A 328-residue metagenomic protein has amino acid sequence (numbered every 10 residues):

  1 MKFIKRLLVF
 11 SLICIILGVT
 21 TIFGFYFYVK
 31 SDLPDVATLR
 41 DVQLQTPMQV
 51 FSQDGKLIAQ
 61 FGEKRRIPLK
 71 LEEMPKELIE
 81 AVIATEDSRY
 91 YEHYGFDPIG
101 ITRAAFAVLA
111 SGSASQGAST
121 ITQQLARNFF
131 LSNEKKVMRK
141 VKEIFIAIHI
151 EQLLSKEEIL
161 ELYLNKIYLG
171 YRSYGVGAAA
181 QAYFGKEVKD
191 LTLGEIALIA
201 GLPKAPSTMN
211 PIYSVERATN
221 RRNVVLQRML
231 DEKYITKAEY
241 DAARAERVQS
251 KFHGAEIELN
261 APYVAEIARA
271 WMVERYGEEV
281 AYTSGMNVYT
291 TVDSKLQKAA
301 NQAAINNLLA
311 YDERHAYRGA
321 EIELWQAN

Functional and structural regions predicted by a protein language model:
M1-F51, R89, V108-L109, Y311: N-terminal type II signal-anchor transmembrane helix that functions as the membrane-insertion/stop-transfer segment
M1-I4, L8, P98, T102 (+3 more regions): Structural motif marking the loop-to-transmembrane transition
Y28-A81: Terminal hydrophobic membrane-targeting helix
K56-R66, I99-A104, R139-K140: N-terminal periplasmic "start-of-domain" segments of outer-membrane beta-barrel proteins
L57, S88-E92, A310: Short beta-strands and strand-coil junctions in structured, solvent-facing domains, enriched
I58-Q60, Y91, S207-N210: Short small-residue beta-strand/loop micro-motif enriched in glycine and branched aliphatics
K70-I121, Y174-A179, F184: Flexible, acidic/glycine-enriched loop-and-adjacent beta/alpha segments that face the extracytoplasmic/periplasmic side
S113-N328: Non-catalytic, structured segments within soluble enzyme domains
